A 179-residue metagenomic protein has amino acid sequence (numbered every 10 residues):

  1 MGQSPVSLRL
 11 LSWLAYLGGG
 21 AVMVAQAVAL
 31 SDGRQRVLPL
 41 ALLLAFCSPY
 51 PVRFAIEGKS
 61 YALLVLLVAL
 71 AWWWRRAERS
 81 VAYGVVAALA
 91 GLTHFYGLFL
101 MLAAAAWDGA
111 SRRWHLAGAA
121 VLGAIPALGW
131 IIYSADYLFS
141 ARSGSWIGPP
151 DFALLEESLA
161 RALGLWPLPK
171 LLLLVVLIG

Functional and structural regions predicted by a protein language model:
M1-S31, R36-G179: Membrane-proximal helix-loop-helix interfaces that form the catalytic/acceptor-binding platform of multi-pass membrane
